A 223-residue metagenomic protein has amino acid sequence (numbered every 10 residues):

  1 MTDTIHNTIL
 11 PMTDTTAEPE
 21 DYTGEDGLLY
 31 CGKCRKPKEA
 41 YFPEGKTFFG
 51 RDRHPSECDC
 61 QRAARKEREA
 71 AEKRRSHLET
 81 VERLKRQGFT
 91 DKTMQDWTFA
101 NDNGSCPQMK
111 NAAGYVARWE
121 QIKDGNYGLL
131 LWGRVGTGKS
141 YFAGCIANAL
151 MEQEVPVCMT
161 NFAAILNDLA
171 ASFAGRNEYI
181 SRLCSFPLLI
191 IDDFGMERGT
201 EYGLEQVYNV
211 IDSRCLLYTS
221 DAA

Functional and structural regions predicted by a protein language model:
M1-N103: A short, basic N-terminal segment
N103-Y127: Pre-Walker A (pre-P-loop) alpha-helix and adjacent loop at the N terminus of AAA/AAA+ ATPase modules, a conserved
N126-Y141: Walker A/P-loop nucleotide-binding motif
F142, I146: Hydrophobic positions on the alpha1 helix immediately C-terminal to the Walker A/P-loop
N148-C158: Post-Walker A helix-loop "phosphate-sensing" segment adjacent to the P-loop in P-loop NTPases
P156-S185: Short glycine-rich substrate-engagement loop in P-loop NTPases that contacts/grips substrate
R176-D212: Conserved nucleotide-sensing/catalytic segment adjacent to the nucleotide-binding pocket in NTP-handling enzymes
Y218-A223: Conserved small/polar residues in nucleotide/adenosyl-binding loops
